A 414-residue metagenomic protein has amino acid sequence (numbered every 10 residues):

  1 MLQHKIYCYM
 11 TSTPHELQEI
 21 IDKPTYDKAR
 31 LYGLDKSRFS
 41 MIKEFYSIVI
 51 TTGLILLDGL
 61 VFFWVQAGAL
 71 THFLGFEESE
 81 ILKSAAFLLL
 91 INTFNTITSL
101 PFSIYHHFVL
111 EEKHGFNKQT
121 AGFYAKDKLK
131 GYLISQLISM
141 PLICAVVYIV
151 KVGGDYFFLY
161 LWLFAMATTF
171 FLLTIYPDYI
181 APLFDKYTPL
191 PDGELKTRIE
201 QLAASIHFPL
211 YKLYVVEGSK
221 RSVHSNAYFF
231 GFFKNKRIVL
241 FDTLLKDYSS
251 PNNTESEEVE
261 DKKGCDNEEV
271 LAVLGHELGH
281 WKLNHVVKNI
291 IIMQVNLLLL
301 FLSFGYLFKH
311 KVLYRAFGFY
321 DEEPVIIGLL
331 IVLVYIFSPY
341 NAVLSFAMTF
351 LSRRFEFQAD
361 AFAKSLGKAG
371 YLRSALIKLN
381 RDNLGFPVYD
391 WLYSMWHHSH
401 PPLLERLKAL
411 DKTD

Functional and structural regions predicted by a protein language model:
M1-P324, V334, S338-D414: Polar-ligand-bearing catalytic/cofactor-coordination segments of membrane-embedded or membrane-tethered inner-membrane
